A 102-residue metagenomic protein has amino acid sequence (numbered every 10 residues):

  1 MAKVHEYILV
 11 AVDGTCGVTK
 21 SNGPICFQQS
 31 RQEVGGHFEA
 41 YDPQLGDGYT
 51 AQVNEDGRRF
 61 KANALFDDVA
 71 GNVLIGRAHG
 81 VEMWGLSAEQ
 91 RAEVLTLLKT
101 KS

Functional and structural regions predicted by a protein language model:
M1-S102: Short beta-rich binding modules
